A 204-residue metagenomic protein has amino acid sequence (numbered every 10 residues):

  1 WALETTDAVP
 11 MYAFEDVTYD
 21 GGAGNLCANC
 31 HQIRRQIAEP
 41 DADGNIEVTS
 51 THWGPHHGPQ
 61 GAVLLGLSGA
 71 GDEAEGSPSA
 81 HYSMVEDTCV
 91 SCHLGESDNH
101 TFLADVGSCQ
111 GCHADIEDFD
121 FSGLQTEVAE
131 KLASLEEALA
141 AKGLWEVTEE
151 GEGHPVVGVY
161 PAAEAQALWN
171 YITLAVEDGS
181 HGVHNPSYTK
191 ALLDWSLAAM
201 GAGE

Functional and structural regions predicted by a protein language model:
W1-E204: C-type cytochrome heme-c attachment and multiheme electron-transfer modules
